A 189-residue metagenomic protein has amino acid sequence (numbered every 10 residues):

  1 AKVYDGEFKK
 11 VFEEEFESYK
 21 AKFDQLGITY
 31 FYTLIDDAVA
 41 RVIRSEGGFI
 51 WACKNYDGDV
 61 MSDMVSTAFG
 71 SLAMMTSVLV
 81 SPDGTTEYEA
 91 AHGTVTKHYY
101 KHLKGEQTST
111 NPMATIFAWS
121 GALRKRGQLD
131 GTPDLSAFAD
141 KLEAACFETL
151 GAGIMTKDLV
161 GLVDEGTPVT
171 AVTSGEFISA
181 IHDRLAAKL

Functional and structural regions predicted by a protein language model:
A1-I35, G47: Glycine-rich phosphate/diphosphate-binding loop of Rossmann-like nucleotide-binding domains
K2-E13, I43-I50, Y56, S66 (+2 more regions): Short glycine/threonine-rich loop-to-helix capping motif typified by GTGT followed within a few residues by an Asp-Pro
F12-K20, A73, C146, L185: Hydrophobic, Leu/Ile/Phe/Ala-enriched alpha-helical segments that form helix-helix packing faces
E17-F31, Y56-T67, G161-A171, D183-L189: Short, surface-exposed, charge-dense and proline/glycine-enriched linear segments
V39-A40, S71-L72, L79, I178 (+1 more regions): A domain-level signal for the structural core that forms small-molecule/cofactor-binding pockets and catalytic centers
V42-K141, E148-T149: Glycine-rich phosphate/nucleotide-binding loop
K104-T110, Q128-L189: Internal helix-turn-beta structural module
